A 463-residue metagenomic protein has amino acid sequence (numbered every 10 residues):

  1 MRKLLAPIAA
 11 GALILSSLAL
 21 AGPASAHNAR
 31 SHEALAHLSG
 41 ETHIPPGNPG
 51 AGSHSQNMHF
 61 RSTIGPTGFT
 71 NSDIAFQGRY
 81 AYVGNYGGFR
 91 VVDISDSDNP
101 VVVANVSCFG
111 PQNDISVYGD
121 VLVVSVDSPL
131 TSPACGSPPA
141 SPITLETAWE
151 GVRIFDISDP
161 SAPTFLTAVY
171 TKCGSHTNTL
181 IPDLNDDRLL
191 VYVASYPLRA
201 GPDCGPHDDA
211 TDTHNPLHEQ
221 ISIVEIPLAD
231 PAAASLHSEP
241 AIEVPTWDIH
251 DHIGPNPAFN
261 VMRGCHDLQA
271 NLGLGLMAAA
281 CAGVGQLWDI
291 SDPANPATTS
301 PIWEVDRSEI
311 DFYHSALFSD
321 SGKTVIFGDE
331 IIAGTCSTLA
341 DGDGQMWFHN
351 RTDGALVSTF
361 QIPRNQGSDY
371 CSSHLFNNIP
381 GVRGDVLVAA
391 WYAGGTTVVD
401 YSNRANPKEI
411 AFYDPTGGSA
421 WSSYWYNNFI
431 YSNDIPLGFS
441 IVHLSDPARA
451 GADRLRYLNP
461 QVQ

Functional and structural regions predicted by a protein language model:
R2-A26: Secretory targeting and sorting signals
A26-Q463: Feature marking well-ordered beta-strand scaffolds used for ligand recognition
